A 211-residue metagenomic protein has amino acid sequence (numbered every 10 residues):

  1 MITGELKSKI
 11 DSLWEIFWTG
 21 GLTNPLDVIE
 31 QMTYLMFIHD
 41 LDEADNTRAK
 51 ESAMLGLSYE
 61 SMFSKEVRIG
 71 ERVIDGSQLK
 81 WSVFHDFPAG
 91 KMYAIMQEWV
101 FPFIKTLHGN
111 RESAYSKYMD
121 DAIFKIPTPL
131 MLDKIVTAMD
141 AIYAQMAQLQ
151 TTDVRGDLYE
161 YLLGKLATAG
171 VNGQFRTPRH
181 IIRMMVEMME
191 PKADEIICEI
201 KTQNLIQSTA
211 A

Functional and structural regions predicted by a protein language model:
M1-A193: Non-catalytic, mostly N-terminal accessory regions of nucleic-acid modification and defense proteins
E187, T209-A210: Short, well-ordered alpha-helices that flank and scaffold nucleotide-derived cofactor binding pockets
K192-S208: Conserved class I S-adenosyl-L-methionine
